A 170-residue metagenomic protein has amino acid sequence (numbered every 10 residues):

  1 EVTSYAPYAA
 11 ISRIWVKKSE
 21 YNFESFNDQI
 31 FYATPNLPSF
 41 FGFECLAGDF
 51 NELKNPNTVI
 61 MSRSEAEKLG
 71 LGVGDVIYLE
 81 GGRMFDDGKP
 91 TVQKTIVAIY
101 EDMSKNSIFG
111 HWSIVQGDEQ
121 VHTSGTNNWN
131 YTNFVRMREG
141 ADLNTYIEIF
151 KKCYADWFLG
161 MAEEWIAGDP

Functional and structural regions predicted by a protein language model:
E1-L46: Short amphipathic beta-strand/extended segments in non-transmembrane regions
W15-K18, N22, F50, E119 (+1 more regions): Residue-level detector of solvent-exposed, low-hydrophobicity positions
F31-A47, T58-P170: Mid-to-C-terminal secondary-structure elements that act as membrane-proximal/extracytoplasmic interface segments
N51-N55: Glycine-rich loop motifs involved in handling phospho/adenylate chemistry
